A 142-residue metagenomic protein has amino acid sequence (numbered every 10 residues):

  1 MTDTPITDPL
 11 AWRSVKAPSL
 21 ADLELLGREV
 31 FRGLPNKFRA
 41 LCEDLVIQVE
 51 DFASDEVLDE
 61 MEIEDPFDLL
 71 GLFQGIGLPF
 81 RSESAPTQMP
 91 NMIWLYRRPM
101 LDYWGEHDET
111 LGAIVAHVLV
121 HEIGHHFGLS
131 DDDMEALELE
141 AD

Functional and structural regions predicted by a protein language model:
T2-I114, H126, S130-E135: Active-site rim/adjacent substrate-binding subdomains
V118, E122-H126: Catalytic glutamate of the conserved HExxH
A136-D142: Short, charged, intrinsically disordered terminal tails
